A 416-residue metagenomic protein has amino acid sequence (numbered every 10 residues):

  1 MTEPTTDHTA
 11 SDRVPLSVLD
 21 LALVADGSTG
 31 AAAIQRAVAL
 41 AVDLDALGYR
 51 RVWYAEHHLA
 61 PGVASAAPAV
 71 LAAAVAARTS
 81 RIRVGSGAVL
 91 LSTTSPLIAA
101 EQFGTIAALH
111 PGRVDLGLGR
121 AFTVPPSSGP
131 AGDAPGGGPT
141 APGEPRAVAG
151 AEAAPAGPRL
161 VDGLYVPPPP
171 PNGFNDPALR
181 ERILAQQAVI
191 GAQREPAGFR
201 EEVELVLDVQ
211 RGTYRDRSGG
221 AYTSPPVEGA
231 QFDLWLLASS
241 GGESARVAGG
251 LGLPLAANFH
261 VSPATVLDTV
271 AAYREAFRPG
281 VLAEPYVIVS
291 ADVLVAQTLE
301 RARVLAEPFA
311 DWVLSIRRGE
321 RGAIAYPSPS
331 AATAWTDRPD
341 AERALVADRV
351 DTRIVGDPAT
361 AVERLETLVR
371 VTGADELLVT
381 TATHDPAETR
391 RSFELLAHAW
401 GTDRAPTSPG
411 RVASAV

Functional and structural regions predicted by a protein language model:
M1-V84, A413-A415: N-terminal beta1-alpha1-beta2 module of alpha/beta enzyme domains
T2-D12, G136-P225, T265-T372, R404-V416: An alpha-helical appendage that flanks or caps ligand/catalytic pockets
L16, L44, G48, E56 (+7 more regions): Conserved, mostly hydrophobic/aromatic
L16-D20, V52-Y54, R83-S86, V114-L118 (+4 more regions): Hydrophobic faces of well-ordered beta-strands that scaffold small-molecule active sites in alpha/beta enzyme cores
D20-Q35, V89-L97, A230-S239, A296 (+1 more regions): Active-site mouth loops of central-metabolism enzymes
A31-D43, S240-R246, P358-T367: Short, acidic/polar
T94-E152: A generic, well-ordered mixed alpha/beta core segment in the N-terminal half of proteins
E243-V266: A conserved active-site cap/scaffold subdomain adjacent to cofactor or substrate pockets
